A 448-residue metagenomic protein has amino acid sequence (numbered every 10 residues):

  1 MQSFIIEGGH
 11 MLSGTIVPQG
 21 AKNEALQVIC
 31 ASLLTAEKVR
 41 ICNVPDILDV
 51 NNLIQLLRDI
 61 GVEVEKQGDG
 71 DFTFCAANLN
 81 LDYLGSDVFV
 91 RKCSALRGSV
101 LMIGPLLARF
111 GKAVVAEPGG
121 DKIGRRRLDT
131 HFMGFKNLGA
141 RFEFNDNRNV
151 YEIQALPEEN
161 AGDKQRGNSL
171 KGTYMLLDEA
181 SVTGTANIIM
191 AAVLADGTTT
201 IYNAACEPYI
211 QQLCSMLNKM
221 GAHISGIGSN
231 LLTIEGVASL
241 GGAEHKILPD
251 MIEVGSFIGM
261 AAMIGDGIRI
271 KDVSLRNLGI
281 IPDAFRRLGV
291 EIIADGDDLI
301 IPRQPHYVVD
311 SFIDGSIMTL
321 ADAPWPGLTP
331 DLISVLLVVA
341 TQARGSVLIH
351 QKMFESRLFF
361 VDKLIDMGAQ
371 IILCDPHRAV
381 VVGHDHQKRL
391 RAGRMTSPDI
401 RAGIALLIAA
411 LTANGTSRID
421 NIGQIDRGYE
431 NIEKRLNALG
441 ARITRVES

Functional and structural regions predicted by a protein language model:
M1-S448: Short, structured segments at the rim of ligand-binding sites
